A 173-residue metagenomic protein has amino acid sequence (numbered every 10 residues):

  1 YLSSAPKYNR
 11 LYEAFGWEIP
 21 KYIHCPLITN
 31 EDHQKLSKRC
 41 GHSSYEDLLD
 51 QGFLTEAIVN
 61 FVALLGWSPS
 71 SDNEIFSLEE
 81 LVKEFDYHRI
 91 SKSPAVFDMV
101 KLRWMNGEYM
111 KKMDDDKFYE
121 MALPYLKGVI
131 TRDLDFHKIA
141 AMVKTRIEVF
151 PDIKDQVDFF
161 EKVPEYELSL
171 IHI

Functional and structural regions predicted by a protein language model:
Y1, I171-I173: Accessible peptide chain termini
Y1-K112, L123-P124: Alpha-helical recognition segments enriched in aromatics with Gly/Pro capping that present substrate-recognition
D115-I171: Small-residue-rich helix-loop
